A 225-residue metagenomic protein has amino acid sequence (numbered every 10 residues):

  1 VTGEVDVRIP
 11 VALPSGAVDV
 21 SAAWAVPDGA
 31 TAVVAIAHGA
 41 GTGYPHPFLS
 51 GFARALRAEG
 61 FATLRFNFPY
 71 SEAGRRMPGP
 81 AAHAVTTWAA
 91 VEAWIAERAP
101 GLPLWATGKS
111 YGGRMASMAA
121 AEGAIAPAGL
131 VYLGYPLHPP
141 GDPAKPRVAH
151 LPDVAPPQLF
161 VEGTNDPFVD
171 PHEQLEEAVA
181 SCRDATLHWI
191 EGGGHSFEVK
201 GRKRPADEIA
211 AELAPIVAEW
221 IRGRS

Functional and structural regions predicted by a protein language model:
D6, T63-R65, L130, D184-W189: Conserved beta-strand scaffold positions in the cores of enzyme catalytic domains, especially in NTP/NDP-utilizing
D6-L104, S196-P205: Serine-hydrolase catalytic machinery in alpha/beta-hydrolase-like enzymes
W88-V154: Primarily recognizes the serine-hydrolase "nucleophile elbow" in alpha/beta-hydrolase and SGNH/GDSL folds
V154-A155, F160-E162, D166: Short beta-strand/loop motif that positions the catalytic acidic residue of the alpha/beta-hydrolase fold
T164-V169, H195-S196: Acidic catalytic loop of the alpha/beta-hydrolase fold
A180-E198: Catalytic histidine neighborhood in serine/cysteine hydrolases with alpha/beta-hydrolase-type architecture
G193, G201-S225: Catalytic active-site module of serine/aspartate enzymes centered on a nucleophile-bearing elbow/loop
